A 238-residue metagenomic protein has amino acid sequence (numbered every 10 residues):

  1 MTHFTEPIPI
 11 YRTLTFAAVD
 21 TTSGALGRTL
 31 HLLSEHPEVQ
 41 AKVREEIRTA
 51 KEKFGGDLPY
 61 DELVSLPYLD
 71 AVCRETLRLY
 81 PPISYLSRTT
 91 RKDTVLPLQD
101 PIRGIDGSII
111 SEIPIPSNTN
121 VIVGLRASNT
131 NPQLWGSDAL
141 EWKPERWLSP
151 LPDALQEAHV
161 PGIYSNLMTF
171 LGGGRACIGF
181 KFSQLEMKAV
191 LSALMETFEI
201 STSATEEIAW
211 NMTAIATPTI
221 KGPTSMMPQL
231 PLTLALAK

Functional and structural regions predicted by a protein language model:
M1-E45, T76, N120-I122, M187: Central I-helix of cytochrome P450 enzymes
H31-Y85, T90-K92, P116-T119, K143 (+2 more regions): Cytochrome P450 I-helix active-site segment
P37-Q40, I163, A176, F180-K221: Cytochrome P450 heme-binding "Cys pocket" and the immediately downstream C-terminal segment
P82-Y85, I105, I109, V123-E157: Conserved cytochrome P450 K-helix/beta-meander segment immediately N-terminal to the heme-binding cysteine loop
P223-K238: C-terminal helix/juxtamembrane-tail motif
